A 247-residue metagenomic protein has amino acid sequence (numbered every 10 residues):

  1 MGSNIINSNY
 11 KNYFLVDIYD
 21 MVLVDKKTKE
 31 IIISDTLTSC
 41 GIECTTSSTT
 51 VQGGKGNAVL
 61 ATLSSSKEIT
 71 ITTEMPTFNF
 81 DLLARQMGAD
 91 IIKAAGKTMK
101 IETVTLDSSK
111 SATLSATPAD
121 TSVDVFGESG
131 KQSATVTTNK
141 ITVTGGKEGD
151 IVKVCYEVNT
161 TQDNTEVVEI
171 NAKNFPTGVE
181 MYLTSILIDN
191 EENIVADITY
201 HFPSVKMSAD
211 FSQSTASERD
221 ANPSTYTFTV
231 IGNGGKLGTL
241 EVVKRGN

Functional and structural regions predicted by a protein language model:
G2-R85, K131, I198, F202-T225: Solvent-exposed edge beta-strands and adjacent loop segments that serve as assembly or binding interfaces
D25, M75-N79, V158-T160, S185-N190 (+2 more regions): Beta-strand elements of well-folded, non-transmembrane domains
A61-S65, V104, S115-A116, G145: Short, charge-rich binding segments
S66-T70, T144-K153: Extracellular interaction modules
T70-E74, K153, E180-Y182, T225-T229: Beta-strand secondary-structure signal
N79-T135, E157-A196: Extended beta-strand solenoid/passenger and fiber regions
D124-E128, V143-E148, A196-N247: Mixed-charge, glycine-accented linear interaction segment located at domain edges/termini
N139-I141: Short strand-edge motifs at loop-to-beta-strand transitions and within beta-strands of extracellular beta-rich domains
